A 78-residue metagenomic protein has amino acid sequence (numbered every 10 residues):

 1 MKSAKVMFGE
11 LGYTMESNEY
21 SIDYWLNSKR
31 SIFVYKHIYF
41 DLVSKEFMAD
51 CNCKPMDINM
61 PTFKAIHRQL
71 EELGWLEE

Functional and structural regions predicted by a protein language model:
M1-D23: Negatively charged, low-complexity tracts enriched in Asp/Glu with abundant Ser/Thr
A4-G9, K54-E78: Ampiphathic alpha-helical segments that act as solvent-exposed interaction surfaces
M15-R68: Acidic, low-complexity, intrinsically disordered interaction modules
